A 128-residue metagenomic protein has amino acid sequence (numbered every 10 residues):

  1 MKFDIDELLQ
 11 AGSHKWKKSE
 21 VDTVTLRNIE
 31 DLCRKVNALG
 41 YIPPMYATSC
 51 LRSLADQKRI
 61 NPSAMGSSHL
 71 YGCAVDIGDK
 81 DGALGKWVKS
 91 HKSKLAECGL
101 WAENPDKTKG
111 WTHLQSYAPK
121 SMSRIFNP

Functional and structural regions predicted by a protein language model:
M1-P44: Active-site acidic/histidine clusters and adjacent loop/turn architecture that either coordinate catalytic ions
D4-D6, D22, D31, D56 (+2 more regions): Acidic-enriched, low-complexity/disordered segments with a strong bias for Aspartate over Glutamate
N37-G40, K58, H91: Short, flexible coil/linker elements and helix-boundary hinge sites characteristic of intrinsically disordered
G40-S49, G78-D81: A generic short-segment signal for beta-strand/edge and adjacent turn/coil regions
Y46-K58: Acidic helix-start/capping segments at beta-turn-to-alpha-helix junctions
I60-P62: Short, surface-exposed loop/helix-turn segments at secondary-structure junctions that function as lids/hinges flanking
A64-P128: Catalytic cores and adjacent binding grooves of peptidoglycan-active enzymes
